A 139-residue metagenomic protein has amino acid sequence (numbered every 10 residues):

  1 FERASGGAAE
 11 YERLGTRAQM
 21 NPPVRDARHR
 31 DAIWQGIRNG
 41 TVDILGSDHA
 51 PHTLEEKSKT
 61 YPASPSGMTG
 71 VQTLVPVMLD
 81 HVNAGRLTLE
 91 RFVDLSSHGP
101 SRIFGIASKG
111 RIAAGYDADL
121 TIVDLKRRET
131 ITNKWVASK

Functional and structural regions predicted by a protein language model:
F1-L45: Histidine/acidic residue-rich metal-binding segments in metalloenzymes
F1-S5, H52-E55, E129-T130: Flexible loop/turn segments at secondary-structure boundaries
G15-A18, I44-L45, A50-L125: His/Asp/Glu-enriched, well-ordered alpha-helical/loop segment that forms or immediately abuts the divalent-metal
V24, A50, D124-R127, W135: A broadly conserved detector of short glycine/acidic/proline-rich loop/turn motifs that flank catalytic sites and bind
Q35, N39, P51, L79-D80 (+1 more regions): Acidic/His-rich, metal-assisted hydrolase cores and their charged scaffolds
Y61-P62, I131-K139: Short, surface-exposed loop/helix-turn segments at secondary-structure junctions that function as lids/hinges flanking
